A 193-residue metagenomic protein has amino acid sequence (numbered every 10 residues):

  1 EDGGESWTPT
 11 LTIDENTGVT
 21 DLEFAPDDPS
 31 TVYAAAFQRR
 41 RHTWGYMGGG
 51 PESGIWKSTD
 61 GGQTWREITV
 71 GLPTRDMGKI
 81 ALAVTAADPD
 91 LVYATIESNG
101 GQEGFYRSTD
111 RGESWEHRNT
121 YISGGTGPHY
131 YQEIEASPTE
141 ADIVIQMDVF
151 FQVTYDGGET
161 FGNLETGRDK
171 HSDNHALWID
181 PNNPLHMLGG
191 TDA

Functional and structural regions predicted by a protein language model:
E1-A193: Beta-propeller blade termini and top-face loops
